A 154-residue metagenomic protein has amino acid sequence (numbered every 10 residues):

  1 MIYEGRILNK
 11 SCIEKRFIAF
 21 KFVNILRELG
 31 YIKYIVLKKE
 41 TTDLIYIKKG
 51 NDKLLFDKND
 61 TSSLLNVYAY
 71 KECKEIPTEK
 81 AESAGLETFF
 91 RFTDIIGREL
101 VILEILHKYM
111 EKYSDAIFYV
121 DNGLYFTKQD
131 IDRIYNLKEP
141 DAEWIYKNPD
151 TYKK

Functional and structural regions predicted by a protein language model:
M1, K15, T42-I47, L54-D57 (+3 more regions): Aromatic-enriched hydrophobic runs in primary sequence
M1-E4, L8, L100-K154: Acidic, proline/glycine-rich low-complexity IDRs
M1-L44: Short, extreme N-terminal segment that most often corresponds to the first beta-strand
S11-F22, T88-I117: Ampiphathic alpha-helical segments that act as solvent-exposed interaction surfaces
F17, S63-L65, G85-E87, S114 (+2 more regions): Alpha-helical structural elements
A19-F20, K38, N59, Y68 (+2 more regions): Generic alpha-helix signal with a bias toward terminal, lower-confidence helices and secondary-structure junctions
E28-G97: Short, intrinsically disordered low-complexity segments
